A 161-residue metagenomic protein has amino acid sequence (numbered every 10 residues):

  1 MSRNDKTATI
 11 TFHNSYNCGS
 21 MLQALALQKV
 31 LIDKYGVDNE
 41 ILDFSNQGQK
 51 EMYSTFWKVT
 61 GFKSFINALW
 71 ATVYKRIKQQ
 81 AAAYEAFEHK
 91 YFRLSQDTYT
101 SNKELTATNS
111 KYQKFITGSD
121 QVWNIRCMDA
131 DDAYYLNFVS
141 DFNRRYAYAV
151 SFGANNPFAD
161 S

Functional and structural regions predicted by a protein language model:
M1-D5: Basic/polar N-terminal segments that are highly enriched at the extreme N-terminus, encompassing both cleavable
T7-C18, L22-Q23, L27-D160: Aromatic- and Gly/Pro-rich donor/ligand-binding loops that form nucleotide- or phosphate-bearing donor binding pockets
